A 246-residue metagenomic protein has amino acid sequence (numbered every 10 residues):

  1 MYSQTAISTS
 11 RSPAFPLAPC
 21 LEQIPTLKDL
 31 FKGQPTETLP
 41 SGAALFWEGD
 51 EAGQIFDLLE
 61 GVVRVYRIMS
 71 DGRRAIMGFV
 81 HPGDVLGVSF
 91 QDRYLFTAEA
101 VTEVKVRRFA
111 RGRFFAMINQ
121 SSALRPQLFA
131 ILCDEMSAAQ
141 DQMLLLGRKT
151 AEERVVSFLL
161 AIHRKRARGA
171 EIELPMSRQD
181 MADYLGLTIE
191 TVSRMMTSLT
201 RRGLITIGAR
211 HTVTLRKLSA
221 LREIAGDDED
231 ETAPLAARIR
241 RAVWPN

Functional and structural regions predicted by a protein language model:
M1-S41, D84-L86, Q91: Cyclic nucleotide-binding regulatory module and flanking cytosolic helices
L27, A43-E103: Cyclic nucleotide-binding regulatory domains
S41, H81-P82, A110, L132 (+3 more regions): A secondary-structure boundary/capping signal
I55, F79, R108, P175 (+1 more regions): Short aromatic/basic micro-patch
G78-S137, D141: Cyclic-nucleotide recognition modules
N119-I189: Polybasic "coupling" helices that flank or enter modular domains
H163-N246: Phosphate-/nucleic-acid-contacting segments
